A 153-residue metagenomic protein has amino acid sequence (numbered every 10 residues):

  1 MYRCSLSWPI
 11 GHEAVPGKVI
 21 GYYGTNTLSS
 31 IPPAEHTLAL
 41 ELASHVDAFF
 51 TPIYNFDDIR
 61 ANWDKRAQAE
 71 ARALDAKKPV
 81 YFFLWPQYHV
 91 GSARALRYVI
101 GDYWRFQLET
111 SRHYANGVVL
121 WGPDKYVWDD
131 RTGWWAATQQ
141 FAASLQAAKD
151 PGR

Functional and structural regions predicted by a protein language model:
M1, N26-I31, A48-A61, S92-A95: Surface-exposed cleft-lining segments at the edges of enzyme active sites
Y2-H36, K77-V90: Aromatic-lined carbohydrate-recognition surfaces of secreted/lumenal glycan-active proteins
S7-G11, A69-K77, S144-A148: Alpha-helix-loop-beta-strand connector modules within alpha/beta enzyme cores
G11, L42, Q107-S111: Generic structural signal for hydrophobic
A14-G21, S44-A48, D75-Y81, H113-V119: Loop/turn elements at helix/coil->beta-strand transitions in domains of secreted/extracellular proteins
S29-L40, A61-R72, D102-Q107: Alpha-helical scaffolding within the catalytic cores of extracellular/periplasmic polymer-degrading hydrolases
E35-N62, W121-D124: Aromatic- and acid-rich polysaccharide-binding/catalytic face of secreted or lumenal carbohydrate-active enzymes
I53-D58, P79-R153: Substrate-binding cleft of secreted/luminal carbohydrate-active enzymes
